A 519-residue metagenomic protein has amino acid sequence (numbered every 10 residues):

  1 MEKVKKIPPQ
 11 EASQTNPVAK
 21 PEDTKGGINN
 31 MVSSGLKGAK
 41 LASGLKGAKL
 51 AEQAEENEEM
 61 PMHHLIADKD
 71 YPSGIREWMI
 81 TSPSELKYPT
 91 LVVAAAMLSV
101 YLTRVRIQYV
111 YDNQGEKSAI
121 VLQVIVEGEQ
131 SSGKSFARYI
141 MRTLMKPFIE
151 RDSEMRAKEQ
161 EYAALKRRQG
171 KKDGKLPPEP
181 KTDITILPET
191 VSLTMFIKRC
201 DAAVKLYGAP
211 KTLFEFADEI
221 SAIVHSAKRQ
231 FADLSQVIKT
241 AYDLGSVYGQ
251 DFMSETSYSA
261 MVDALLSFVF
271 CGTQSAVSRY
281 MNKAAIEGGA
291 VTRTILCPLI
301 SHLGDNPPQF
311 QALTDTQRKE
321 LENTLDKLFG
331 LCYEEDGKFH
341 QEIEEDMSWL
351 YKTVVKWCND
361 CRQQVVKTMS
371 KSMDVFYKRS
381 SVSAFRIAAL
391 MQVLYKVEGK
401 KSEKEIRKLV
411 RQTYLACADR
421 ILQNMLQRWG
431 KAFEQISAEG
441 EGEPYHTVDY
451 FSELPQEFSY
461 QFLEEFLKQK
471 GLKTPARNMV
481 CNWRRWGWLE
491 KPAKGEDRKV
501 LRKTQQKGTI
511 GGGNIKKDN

Functional and structural regions predicted by a protein language model:
E2-V4, K20-N519: Phosphate-handling catalytic cores of nucleic-acid transaction enzymes
